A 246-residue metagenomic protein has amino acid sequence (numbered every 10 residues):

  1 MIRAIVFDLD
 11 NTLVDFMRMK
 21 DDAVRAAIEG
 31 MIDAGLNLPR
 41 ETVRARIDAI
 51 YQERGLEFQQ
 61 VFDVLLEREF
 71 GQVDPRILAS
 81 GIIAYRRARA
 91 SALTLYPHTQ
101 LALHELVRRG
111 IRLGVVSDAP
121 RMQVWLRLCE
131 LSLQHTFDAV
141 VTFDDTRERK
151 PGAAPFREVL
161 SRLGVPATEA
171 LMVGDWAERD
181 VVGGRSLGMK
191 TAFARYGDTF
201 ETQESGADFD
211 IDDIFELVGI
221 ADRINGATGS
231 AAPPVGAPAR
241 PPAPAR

Functional and structural regions predicted by a protein language model:
M1-I5, M17-R18, R68, Q100 (+1 more regions): Asp-based, Mg2+/Mn2+-dependent phosphohydrolase catalytic module
I2-H104, R108, M122: N-terminal helical cap/lid subdomain that shapes the substrate entry/recognition surface in HAD-like hydrolases
